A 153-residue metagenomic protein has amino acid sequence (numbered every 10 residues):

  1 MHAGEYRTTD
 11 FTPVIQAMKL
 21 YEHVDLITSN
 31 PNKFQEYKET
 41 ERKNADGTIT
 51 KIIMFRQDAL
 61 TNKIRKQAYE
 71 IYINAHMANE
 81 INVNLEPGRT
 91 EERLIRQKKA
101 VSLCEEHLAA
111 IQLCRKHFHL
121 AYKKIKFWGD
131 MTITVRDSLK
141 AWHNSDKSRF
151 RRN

Functional and structural regions predicted by a protein language model:
M1-N153: Amphipathic alpha-helical assembly/interaction segments
